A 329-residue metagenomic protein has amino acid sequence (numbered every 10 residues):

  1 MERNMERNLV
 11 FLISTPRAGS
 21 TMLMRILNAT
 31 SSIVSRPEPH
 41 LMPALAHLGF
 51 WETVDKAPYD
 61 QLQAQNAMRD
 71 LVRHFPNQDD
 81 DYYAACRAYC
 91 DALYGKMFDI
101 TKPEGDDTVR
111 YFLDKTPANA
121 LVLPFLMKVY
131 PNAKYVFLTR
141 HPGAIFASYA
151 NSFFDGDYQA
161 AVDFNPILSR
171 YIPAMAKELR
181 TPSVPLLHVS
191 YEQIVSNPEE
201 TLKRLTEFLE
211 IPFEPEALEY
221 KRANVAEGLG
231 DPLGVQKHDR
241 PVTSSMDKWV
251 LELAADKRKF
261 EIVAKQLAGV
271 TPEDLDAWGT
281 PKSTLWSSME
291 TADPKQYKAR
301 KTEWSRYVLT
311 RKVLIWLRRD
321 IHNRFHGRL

Functional and structural regions predicted by a protein language model:
M1-V10, E207, I211-L329: PAPS-dependent sulfotransferases, especially Golgi type II membrane carbohydrate sulfotransferases
F11, M22, K134: Amphipathic alpha-helical recognition patches that constitute DNA-binding helices
T15: P-loop (Walker A) phosphate-binding loop of NTP-binding proteins
A18: ATP-binding Walker
T21-I33: A conserved segment at the C-terminal end of the G1
A29, S35, L41, A144 (+1 more regions): Active-site micro-motifs of SAM-dependent methyltransferase domains
V34-K115, N119-A120, A264: PAPS-dependent sulfation machinery
P103-E219, A223, E227-P241: PAPS-dependent sulfotransferase catalytic domain
